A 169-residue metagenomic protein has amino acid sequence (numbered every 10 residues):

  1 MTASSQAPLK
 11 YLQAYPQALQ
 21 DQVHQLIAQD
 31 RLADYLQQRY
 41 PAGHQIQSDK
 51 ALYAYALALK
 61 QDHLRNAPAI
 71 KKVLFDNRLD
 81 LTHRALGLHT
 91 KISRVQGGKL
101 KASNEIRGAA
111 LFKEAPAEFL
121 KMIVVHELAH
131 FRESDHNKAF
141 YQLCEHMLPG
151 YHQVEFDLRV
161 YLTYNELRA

Functional and structural regions predicted by a protein language model:
M1-K121, F131-A169: Active-site-proximal or metal-binding-adjacent scaffold patches in catalytic folds
V124: Histidine-centered acyl-transfer/condensation active-site motif and its immediate structural neighborhood
E127: Walker B catalytic acidic pair
